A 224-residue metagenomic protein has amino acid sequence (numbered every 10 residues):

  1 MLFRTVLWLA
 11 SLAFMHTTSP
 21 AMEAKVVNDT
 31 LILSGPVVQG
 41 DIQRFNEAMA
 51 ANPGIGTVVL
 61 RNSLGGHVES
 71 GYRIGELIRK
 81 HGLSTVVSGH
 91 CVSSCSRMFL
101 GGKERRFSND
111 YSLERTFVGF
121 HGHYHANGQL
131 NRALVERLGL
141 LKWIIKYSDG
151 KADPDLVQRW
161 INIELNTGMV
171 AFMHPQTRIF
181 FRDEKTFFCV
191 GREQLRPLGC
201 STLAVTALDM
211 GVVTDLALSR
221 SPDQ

Functional and structural regions predicted by a protein language model:
R4-H16: Bacterial N-terminal signal peptides
A21-R44: STAS-typified acidic loop motif
L33, V58-V59, F99, A207: Terminal peptide-recognition signature
D41, M49-P53, N62, I78-G82 (+4 more regions): Sec/Tat-exported extracytoplasmic proteins
I42-N46, G71-G75, R79, S96-L100 (+3 more regions): Extracytoplasmic/secreted envelope proteins and their assembly/folding machinery, especially bacterial periplasmic
G54-S70, S84-C91: Short, glycine-/small-residue-enriched flexible loop/hinge segments at domain edges that mediate gating
R79-H125: Glycine-rich beta-to-alpha active-site loop
N127-Q224: Charged, glycine-interspersed solvent-exposed loop segments at helix/strand-loop junctions that cap or gate access
